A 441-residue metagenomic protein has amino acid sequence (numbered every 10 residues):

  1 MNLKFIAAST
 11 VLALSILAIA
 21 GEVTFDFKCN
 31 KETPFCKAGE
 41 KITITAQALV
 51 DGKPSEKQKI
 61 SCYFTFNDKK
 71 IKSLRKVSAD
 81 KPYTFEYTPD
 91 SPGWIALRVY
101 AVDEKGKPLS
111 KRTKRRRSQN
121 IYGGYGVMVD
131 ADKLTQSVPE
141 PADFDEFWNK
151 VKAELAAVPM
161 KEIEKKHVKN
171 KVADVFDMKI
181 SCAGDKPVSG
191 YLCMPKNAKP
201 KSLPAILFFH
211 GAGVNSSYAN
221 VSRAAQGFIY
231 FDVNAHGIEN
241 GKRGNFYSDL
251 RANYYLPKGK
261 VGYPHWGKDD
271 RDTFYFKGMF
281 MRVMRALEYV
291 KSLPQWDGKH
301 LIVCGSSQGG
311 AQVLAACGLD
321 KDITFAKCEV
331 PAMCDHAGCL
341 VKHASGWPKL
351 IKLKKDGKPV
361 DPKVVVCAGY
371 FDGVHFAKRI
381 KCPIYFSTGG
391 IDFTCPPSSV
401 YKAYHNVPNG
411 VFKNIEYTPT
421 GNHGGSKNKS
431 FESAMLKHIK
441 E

Functional and structural regions predicted by a protein language model:
N30-P34, A156-A198: N-terminal cap/lid segment of alpha/beta-hydrolase-fold proteins
P34-E40: Short, solvent-exposed loop/linker segments at the N-terminal edge of repeated beta-sheet extracellular domains
G190-L192, K201-A212: Short beta-strand element of the alpha/beta-hydrolase
S217-M281, G338-W347: Cap/lid segment of the alpha/beta-hydrolase catalytic domain
K242-F246, G310-P359, Y417: Hydrolase active-site cap/lid region
W296-S306: Alpha/beta-hydrolase fold nucleophile elbow
I380, F386-T388: Short beta-strand/loop motif that positions the catalytic acidic residue of the alpha/beta-hydrolase fold
T394, Y401-E441: C-terminal catalytic histidine-bearing segment of alpha/beta-hydrolase fold enzymes
